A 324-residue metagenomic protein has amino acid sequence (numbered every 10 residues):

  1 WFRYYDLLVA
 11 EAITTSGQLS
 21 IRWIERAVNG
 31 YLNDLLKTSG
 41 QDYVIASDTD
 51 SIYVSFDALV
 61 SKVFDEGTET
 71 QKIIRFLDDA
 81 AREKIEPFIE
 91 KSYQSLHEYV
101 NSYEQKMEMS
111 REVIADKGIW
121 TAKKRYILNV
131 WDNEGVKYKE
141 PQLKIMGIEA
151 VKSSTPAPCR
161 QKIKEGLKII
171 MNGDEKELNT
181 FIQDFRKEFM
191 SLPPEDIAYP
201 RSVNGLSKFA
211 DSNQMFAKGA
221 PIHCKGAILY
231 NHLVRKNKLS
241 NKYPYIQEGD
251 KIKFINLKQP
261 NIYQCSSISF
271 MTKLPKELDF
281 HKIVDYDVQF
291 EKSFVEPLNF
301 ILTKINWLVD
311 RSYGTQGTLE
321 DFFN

Functional and structural regions predicted by a protein language model:
W1, S51-V54: Glycine-rich, often proline-containing surface loops adjacent to acidic residues and nearby aromatics that form
W1-E11: Inter-lobe coupling/hinge region of RecA-like P-loop helicase motors
D6, T14-T49, F56-N324: DNA-dependent DNA polymerase catalytic subunits
